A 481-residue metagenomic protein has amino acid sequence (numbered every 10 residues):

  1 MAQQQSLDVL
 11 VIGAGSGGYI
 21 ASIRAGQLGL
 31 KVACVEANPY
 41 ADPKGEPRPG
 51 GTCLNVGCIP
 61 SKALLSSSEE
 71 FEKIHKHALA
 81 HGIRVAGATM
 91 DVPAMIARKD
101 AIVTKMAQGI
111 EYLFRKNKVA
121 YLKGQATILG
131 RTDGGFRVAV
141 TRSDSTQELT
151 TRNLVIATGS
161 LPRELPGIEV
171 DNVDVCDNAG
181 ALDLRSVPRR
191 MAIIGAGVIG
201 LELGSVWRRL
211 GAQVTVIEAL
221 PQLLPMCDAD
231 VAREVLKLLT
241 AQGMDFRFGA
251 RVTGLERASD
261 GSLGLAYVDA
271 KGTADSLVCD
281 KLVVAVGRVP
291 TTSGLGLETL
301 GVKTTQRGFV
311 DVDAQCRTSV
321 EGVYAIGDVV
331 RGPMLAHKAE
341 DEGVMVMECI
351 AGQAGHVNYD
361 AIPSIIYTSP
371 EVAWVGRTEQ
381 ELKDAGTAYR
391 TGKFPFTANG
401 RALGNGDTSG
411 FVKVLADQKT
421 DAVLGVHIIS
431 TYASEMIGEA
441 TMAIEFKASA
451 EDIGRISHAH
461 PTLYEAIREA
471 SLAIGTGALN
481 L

Functional and structural regions predicted by a protein language model:
A2-L7, I23-V187, T215, L220-L224 (+6 more regions): Glycine-rich flavin
Q3-G17, V187-G197: Beta1/beta-strand and adjacent pyrophosphate-binding region of the FAD-binding site in flavoprotein oxidoreductases
L10-I12, A126, E148-G159, I193-I194 (+3 more regions): Short hydrophobic core segments
I12-P49, L54, I59, A63-E70 (+5 more regions): Flexible, glycine-rich terminal cap/loop adjacent to redox cofactors in electron-transfer oxidoreductases
S22, G26, G204, R208-R209: Gly/Ala-rich phosphate-binding loop of Rossmann-like dinucleotide-binding domains, activating on the conserved
D171-P188, S276-C349, E435, G454: FAD-site-proximal beta/loop scaffold in flavoenzymes
S259, G294, G301-K303, G404-G410: Short loop/turn motifs at secondary-structure junctions and domain boundaries
